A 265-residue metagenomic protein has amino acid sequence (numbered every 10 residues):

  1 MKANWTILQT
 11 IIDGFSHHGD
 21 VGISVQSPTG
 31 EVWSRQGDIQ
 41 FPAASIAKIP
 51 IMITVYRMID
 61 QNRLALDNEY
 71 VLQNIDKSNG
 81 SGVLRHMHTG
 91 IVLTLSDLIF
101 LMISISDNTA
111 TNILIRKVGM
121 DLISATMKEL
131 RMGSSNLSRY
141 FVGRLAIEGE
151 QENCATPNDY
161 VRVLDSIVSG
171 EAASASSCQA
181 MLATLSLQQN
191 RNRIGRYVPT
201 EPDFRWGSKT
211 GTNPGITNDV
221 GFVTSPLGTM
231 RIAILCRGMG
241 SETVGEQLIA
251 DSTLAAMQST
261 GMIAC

Functional and structural regions predicted by a protein language model:
M1-I12, V32, V168-N192, E201 (+2 more regions): Structured C-terminal helix/loop/strand segments within mature extracytoplasmic catalytic/sensor domains
M1-P42: Beta-lactamase-like hydrolase cores
R35-P42, H88, I99, G149-E150: A short glycine/serine-rich beta->alpha loop
P42-Y70, I232: Active-site SXXK
I53-Q61, R116, R162-S169, M257-G261: Short glycine/serine- and small hydrophobic-enriched flexible loop segments
Q61-M87: Short, glycine/proline-biased beta-turn/loop segments that scaffold the active-site neighborhood
S78-N112: Conserved catalytic neighborhood of penicillin-recognizing serine enzymes
I113-L164, V168: Mid-domain, small-residue-enriched loop/turn segments at the edges of structured enzyme/sensor domains
